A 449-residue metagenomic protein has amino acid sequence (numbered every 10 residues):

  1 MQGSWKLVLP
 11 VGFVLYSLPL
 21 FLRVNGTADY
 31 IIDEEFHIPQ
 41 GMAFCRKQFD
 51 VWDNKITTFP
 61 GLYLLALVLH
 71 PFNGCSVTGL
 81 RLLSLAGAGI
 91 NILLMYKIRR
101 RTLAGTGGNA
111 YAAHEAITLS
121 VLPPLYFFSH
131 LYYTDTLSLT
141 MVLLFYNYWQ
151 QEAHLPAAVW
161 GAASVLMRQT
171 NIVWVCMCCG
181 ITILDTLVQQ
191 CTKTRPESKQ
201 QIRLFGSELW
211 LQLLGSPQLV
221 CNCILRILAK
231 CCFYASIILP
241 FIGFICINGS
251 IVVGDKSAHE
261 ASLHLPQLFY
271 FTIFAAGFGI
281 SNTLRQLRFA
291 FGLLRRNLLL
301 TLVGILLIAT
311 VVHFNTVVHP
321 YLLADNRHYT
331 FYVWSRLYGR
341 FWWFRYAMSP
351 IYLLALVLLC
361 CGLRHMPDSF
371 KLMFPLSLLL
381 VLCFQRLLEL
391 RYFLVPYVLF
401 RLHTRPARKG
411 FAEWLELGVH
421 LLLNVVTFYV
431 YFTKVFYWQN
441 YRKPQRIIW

Functional and structural regions predicted by a protein language model:
M1-L20, M366: Start-transfer (signal-anchor) and selected internal transmembrane alpha helices of multi-pass inner/ER membrane
V24-Q40, W52-A66, T78, Y133 (+1 more regions): Extracytoplasmic catalytic/substrate-binding loops of multi-pass membrane glycan-assembly enzymes
I31, P124-L137, T170, E389-F393: Short acidic/glycine- and proline-prone juxtamembrane loop motifs at membrane-interface regions of multi-pass membrane
L82-G105: Transmembrane-helix motifs of polytopic, lipid-linked glycan transferases
Y111-P124, T136: Membrane-embedded helix bundles of polyisoprenyl
A116, P124, L143-Y148, L155-Q169 (+2 more regions): Membrane-interface alpha helices of multi-pass inner-membrane proteins
S164-V165, N171-V333, N424-Y437: Membrane-lumen/periplasm interface segments of specific transmembrane helices in polyprenyl phosphate-linked
H264-G279, Y332-C360, L380-V381, L388-A407: Hydrophobic/aromatic-rich transmembrane helices and adjacent perimembrane loops
